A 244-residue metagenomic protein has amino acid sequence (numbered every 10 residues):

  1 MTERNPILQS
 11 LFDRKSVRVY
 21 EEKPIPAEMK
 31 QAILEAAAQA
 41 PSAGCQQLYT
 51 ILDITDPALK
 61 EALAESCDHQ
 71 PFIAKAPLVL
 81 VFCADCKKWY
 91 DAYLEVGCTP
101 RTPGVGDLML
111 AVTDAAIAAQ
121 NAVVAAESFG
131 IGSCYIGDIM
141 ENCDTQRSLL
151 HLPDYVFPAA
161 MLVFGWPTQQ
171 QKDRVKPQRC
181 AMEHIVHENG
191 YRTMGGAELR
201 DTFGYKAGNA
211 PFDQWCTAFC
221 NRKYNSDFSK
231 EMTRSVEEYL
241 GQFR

Functional and structural regions predicted by a protein language model:
M1-R244: Acidic, surface-exposed loops and disordered segments
